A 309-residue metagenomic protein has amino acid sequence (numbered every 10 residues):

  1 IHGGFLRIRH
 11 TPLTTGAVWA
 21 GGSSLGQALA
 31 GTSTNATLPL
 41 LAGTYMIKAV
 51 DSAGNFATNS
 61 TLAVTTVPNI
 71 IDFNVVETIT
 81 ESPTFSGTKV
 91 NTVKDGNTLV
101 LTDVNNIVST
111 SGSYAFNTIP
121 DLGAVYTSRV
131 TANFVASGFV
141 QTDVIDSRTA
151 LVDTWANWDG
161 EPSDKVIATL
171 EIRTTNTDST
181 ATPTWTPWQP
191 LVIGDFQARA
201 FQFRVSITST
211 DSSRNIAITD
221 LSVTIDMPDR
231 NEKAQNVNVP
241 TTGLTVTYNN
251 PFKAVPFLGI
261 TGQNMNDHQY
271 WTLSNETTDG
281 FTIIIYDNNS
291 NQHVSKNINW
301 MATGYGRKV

Functional and structural regions predicted by a protein language model:
I1-G21, V140-I145, S163-I167, K253-F257: Solvent-exposed loop/turn segments flanking beta-strands in beta-repeat/beta-sandwich domains
H2-L41, S179, P183: Recognizes extended acidic, P/S/T-rich segments that occur within or adjacent to Ig-like beta-sandwich modules
A28-N35, W185-W188, V239-T241, E276-T278: Short, solvent-exposed loop/turn segments in extracellular or other extracytoplasmic domains
A36-F56: Beta-strand-rich modules
T37-T44, G194-Q197, N289-Q292: Surface-exposed, short loops/turns at beta-strand junctions within beta-sandwich domains
T44-V50, Q202-S206, M301: Extracellular recognition modules
S52-N238, V246: Beta-strand-rich ligand- or partner-binding modules with a strong bias toward extracellular/periplasmic carbohydrate
V64-T65, D229-V309: Extracellular attachment/recognition segments
